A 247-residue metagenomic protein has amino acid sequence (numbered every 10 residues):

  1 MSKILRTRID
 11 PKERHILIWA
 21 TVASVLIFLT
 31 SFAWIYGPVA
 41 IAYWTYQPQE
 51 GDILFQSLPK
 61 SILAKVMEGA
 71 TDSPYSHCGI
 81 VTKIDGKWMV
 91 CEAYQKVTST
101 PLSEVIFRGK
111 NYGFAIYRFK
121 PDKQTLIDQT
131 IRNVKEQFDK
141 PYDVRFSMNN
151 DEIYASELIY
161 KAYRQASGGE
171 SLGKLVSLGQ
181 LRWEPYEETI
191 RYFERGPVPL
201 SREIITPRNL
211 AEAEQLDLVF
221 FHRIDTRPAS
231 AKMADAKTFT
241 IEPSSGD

Functional and structural regions predicted by a protein language model:
S2-D247: Cysteine-nucleophile amide-bond enzymes
